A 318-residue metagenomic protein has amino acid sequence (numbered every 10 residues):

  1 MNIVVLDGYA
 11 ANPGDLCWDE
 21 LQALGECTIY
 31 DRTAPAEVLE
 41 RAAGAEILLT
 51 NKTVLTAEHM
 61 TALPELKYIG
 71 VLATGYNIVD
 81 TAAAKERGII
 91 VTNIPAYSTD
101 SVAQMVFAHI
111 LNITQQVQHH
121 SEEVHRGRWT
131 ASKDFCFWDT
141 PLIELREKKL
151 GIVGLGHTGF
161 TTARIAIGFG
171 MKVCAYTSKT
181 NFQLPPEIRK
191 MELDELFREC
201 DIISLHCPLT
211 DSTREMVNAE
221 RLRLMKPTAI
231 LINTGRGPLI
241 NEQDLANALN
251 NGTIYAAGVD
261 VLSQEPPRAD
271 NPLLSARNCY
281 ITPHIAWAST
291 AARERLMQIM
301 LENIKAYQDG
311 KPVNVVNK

Functional and structural regions predicted by a protein language model:
M1-A45, Q308: N-terminal glycine-/charge-rich "phosphate-binding" loop or analogous flexible N-terminal tail
D31, L72-A73, I89-D100, T177 (+1 more regions): Short beta->alpha connector loops at strand-helix junctions that form conserved, small/polar/Pro-enriched
A45, L63-L66, C200: An anion/phosphate-binding loop that grips the pyrophosphate of nucleotide cofactors and donors
V54-M60, K179-P272: Rossmann-like adenosine-cofactor binding region
R87, A96-K149, V316: Phosphate-binding beta-alpha-beta segment of Rossmann-like dinucleotide-binding domains, i.e., the NAD(P)
V91, K172, T228-K318: Rossmann-like dinucleotide-binding domain for NAD(H)/NADP(H)
T158: Hydrophobic/small residue at the entry helix of a nucleotide-binding pocket
G168-L184: NAD(P)-binding Rossmann-fold cofactor-contacting core
